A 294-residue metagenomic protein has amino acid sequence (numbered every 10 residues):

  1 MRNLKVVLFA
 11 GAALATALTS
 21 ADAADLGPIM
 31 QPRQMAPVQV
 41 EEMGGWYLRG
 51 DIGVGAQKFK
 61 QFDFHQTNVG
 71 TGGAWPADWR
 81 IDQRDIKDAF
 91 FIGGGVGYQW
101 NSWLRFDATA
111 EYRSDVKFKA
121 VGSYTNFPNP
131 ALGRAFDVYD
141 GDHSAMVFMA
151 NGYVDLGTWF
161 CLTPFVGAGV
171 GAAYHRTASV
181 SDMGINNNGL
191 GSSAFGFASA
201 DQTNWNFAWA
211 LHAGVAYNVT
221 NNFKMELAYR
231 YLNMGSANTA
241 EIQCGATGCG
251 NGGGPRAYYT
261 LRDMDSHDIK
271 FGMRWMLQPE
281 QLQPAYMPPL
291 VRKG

Functional and structural regions predicted by a protein language model:
R2-D22: Gram-negative bacterial Sec-dependent N-terminal signal peptides
D22-G93, G272-Q278: Short glycine/proline- and aromatic-enriched beta-strand/turn motifs that initiate or cap beta-hairpins
E42, W100-S102, L156-T158, Y217-N221 (+1 more regions): Outer-membrane beta-barrel strand-turn architecture
L48-D51, R113, N206, H212-T239 (+2 more regions): K/E-rich alpha-helical interaction surfaces of small helical-bundle regulatory domains
G50-V54, G94-Y98, A108-A110, A150-V154 (+4 more regions): Residues on the lipid-exposed face of transmembrane beta-strands in outer-membrane beta-barrel proteins
Q57-K87, Y112-V147, A173-N206, G235-D268 (+1 more regions): Extracellular/periplasm-exposed beta-strand and loop segments of Gram-negative cell-envelope proteins, dominated by
W103-F106, F160-L162, N222-M225, P279-P284: Repeated loop/turn-to-beta-strand initiation elements of outer-membrane beta-barrel proteins
D263-G294: Outer-membrane beta-barrel "beta-signal"
